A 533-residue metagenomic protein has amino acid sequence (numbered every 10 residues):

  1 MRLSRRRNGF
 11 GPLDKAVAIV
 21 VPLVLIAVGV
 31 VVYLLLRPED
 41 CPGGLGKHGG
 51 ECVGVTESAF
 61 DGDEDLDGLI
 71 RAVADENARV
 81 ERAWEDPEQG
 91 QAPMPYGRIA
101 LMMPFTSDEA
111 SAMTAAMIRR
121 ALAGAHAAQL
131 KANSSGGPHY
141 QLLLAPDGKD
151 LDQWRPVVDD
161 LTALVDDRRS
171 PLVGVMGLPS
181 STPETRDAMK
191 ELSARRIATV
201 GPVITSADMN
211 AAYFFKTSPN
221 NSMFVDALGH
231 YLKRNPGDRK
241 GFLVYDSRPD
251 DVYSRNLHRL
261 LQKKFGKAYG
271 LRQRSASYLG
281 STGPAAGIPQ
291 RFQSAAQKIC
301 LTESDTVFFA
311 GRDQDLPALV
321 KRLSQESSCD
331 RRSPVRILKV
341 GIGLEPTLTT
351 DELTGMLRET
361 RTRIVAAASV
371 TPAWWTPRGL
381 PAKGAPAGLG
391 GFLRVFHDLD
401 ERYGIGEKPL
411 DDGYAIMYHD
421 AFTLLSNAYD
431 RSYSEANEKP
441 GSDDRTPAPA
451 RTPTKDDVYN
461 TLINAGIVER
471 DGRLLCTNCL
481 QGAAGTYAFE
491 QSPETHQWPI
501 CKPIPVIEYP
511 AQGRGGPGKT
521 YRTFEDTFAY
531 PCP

Functional and structural regions predicted by a protein language model:
M1-R98, R473, C479, C501 (+3 more regions): Long terminal accessory regions outside catalytic cores
P42-P156, M417: N-terminal extracellular/periplasmic Venus flytrap/periplasmic-binding protein-like
A116-R120, S135-D208, Q497-W498: Beta-alpha junction/loop-to-helix N-cap segments that form part of ligand/metal-binding clefts
V165-S180, I197-P202, F242-D246, I299-L319 (+2 more regions): Periplasmic-binding protein-like
V200, A207-H230, T354-P381: Short beta-strand elements at the ligand-binding edges of bilobed clamshell
F214-G283, D305-T306: An alpha-beta-alpha
E326-D420, N437: Extracellular/periplasmic periplasmic-binding protein-like sensory domains
I405-D412, S426-G516, P531: Segments of small-molecule ligand-sensing domains
